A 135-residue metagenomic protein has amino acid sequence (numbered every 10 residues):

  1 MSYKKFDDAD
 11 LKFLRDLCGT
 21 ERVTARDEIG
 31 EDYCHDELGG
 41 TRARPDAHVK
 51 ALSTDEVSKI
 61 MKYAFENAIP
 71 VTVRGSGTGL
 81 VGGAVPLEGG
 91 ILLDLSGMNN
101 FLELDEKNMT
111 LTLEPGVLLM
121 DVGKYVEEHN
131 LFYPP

Functional and structural regions predicted by a protein language model:
M1-L38, E66-I69: N-terminal accessory segments
L14, G40-V71, L95-P135: N-terminal glycine-rich flavin-associated loop
E28, L38, V85-P86, G90 (+1 more regions): Short capping/connector residues at structural and topological boundaries
D36-R42, Y63, G83-L93: Glycine-rich loop at the start of a catalytic domain that most often binds anionic cofactors/ligands
V57, L80-V81: Short glycine/serine/threonine-rich phosphate/pyrophosphate-binding segments that cradle anionic phosphate groups
